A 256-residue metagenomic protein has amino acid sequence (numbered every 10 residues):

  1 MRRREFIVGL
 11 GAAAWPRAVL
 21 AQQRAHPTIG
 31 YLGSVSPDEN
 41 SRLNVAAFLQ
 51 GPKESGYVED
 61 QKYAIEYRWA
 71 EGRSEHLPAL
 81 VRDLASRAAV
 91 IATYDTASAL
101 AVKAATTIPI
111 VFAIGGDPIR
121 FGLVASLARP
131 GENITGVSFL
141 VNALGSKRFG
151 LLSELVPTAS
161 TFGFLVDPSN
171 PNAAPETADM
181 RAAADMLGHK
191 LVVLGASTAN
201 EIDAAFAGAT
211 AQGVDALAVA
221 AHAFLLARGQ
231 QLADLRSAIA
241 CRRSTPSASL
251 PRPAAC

Functional and structural regions predicted by a protein language model:
M1-C256: Short hydrophobic alpha-helices and adjacent helix-cap/hinge residues
